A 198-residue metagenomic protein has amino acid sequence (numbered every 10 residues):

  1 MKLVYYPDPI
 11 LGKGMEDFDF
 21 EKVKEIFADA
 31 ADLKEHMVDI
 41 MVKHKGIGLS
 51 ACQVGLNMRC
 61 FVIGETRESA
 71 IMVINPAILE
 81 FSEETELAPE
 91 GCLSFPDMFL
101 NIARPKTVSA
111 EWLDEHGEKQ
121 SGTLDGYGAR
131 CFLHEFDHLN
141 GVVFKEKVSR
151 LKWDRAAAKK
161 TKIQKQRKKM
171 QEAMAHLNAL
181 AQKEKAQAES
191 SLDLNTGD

Functional and structural regions predicted by a protein language model:
M1-D198: Positively charged
